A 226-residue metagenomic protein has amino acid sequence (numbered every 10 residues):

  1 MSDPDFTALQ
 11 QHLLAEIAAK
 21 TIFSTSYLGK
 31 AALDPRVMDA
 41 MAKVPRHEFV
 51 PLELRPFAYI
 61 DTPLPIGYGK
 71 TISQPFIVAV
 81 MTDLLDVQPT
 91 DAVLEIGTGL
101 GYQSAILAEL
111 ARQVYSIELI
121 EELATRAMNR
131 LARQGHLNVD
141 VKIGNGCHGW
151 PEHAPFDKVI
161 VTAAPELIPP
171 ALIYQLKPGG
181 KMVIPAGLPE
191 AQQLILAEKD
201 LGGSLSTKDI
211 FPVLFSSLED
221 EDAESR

Functional and structural regions predicted by a protein language model:
M1-E53: N-terminal auxiliary segments of SAM/dcSAM-dependent transferases
M1-K20, F156, Y174, V183-R226: SAM/dcSAM-binding transferase cores
Q10, Q74-V78, L100, S104: Short alpha-helical patches at coil-to-helix transitions and adjacent helical residues in well-structured domains
A19-K20, S24, V37, E53 (+2 more regions): Conserved alpha-helix/loop element of class I SAM-dependent methyltransferases that forms part of the SAM/SAH-binding
I22, R46-F49, H136, K181 (+1 more regions): Generic structural signal for secondary-structure transition and capping sites
R46, V50, R55, I60-T62 (+5 more regions): Glycine-rich, flexible loop/turn motifs
L84-S206: Conserved nucleotide-cofactor-binding alpha/beta core module
